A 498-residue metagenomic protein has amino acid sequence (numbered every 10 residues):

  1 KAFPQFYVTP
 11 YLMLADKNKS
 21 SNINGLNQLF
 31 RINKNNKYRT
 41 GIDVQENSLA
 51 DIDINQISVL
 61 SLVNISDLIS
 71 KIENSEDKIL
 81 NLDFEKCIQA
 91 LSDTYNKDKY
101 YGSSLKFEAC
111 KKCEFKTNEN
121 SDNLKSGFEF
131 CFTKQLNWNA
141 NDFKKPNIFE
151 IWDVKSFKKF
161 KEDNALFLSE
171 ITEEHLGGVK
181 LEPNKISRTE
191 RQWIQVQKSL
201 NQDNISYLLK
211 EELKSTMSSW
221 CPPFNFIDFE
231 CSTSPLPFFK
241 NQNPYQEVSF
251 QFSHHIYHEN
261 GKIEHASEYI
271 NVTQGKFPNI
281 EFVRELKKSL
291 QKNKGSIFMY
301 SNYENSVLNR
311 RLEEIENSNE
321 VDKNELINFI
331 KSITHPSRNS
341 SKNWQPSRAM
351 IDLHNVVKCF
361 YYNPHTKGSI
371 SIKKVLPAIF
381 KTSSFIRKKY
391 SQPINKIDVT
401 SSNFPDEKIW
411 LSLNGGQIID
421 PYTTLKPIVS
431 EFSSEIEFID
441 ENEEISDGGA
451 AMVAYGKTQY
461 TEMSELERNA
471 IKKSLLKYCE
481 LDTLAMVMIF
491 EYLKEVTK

Functional and structural regions predicted by a protein language model:
K1-K498: DEDD superfamily 3′-5′ metal-dependent exonuclease/proofreading module
